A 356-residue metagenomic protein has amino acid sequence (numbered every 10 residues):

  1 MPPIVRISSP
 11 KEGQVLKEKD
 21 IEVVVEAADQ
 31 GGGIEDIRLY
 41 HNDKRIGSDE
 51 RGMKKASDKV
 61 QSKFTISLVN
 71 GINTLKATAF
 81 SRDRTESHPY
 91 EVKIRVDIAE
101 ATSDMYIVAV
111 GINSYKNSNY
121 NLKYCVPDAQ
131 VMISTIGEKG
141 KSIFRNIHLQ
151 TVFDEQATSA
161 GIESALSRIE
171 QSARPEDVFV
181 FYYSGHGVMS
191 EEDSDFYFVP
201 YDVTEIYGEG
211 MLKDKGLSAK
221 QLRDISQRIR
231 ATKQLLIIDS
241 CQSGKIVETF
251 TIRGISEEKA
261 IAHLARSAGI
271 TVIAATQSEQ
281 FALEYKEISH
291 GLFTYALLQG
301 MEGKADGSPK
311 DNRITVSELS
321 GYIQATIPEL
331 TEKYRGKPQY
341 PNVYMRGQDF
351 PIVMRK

Functional and structural regions predicted by a protein language model:
M1-I4, D306-K356: Caspase-like cysteine protease fold
M1-L16: Short, compositionally biased P/S/T/A/G/V-rich stretches that sit at domain boundaries
Q14-V15, G33, G47, G52-Q61 (+8 more regions): Functional beta-strand-loop-alpha-helix junction segments that form "active/interaction loops" within catalytic
E22-Q30: Short edge beta-strand/loop segments characteristic of extracellular beta-sandwich folds
T65-I72: Surface-exposed, short loops/turns at beta-strand junctions within beta-sandwich domains
K116-S134, E284-I288: Glycine- and acidic-residue-enriched helix-capping/strand-helix junction motifs
A160-S184, V188-T249, V316-E318: Caspase-like (clan CD) cysteine peptidase catalytic core
